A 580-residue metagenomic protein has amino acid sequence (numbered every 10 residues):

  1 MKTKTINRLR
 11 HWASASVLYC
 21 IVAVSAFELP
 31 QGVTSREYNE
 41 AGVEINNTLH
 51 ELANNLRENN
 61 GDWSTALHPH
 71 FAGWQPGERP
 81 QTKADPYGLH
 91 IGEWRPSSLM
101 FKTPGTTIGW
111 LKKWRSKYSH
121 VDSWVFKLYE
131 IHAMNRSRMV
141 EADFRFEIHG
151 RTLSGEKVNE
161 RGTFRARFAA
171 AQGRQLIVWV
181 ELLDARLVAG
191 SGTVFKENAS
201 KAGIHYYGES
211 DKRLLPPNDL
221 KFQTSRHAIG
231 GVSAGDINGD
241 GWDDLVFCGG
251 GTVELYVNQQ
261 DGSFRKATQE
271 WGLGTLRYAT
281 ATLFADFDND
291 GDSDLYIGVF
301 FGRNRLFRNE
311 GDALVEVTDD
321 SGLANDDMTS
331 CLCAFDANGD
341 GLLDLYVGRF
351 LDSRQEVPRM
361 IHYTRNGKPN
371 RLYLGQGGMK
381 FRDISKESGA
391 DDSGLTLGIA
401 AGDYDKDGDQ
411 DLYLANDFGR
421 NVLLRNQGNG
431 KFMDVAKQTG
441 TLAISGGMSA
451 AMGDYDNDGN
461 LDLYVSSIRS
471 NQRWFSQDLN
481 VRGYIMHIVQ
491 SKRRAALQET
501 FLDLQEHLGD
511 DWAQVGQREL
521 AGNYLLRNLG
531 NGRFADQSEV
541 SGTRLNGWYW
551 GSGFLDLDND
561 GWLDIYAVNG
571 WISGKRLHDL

Functional and structural regions predicted by a protein language model:
M1-L9: N-terminal secretory signal peptides that target proteins for export/translocation
S14-A23: Hydrophobic helical h-region of N-terminal Sec-dependent signal peptides in bacterial secretory/periplasmic proteins
A26-L580: Acidic, glycine/proline-rich Ca2+-coordinating loop motifs
